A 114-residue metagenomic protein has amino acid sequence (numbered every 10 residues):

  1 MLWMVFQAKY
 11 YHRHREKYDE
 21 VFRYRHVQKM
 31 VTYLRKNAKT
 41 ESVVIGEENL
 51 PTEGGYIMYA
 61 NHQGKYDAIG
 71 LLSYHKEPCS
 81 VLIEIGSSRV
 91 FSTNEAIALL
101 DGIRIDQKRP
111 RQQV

Functional and structural regions predicted by a protein language model:
M1-Y56: Membrane-anchoring hydrophobic helices of lipid-metabolizing enzymes
K36, T40-V114: Soluble catalytic domains of membrane acyltransferases
